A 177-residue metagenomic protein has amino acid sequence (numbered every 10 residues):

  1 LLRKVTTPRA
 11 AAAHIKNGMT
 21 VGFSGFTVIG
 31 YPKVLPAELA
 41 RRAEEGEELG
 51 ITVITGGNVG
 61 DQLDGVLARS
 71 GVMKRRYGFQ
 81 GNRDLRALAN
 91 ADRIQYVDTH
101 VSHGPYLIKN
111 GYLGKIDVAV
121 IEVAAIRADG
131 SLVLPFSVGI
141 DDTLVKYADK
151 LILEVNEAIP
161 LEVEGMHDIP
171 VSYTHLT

Functional and structural regions predicted by a protein language model:
L1-L176: Conserved alpha/beta enzyme-core scaffold
